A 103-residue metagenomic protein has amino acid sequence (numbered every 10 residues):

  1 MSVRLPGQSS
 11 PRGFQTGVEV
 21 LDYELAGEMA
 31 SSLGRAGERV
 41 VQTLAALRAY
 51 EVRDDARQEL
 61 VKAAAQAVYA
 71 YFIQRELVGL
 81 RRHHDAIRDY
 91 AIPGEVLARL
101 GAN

Functional and structural regions predicted by a protein language model:
M1-R12: Acidic, low-complexity proline/glycine-rich segments
L5-G7, R48, L60-A63: Generic detector of short, locally flexible boundary/turn motifs and exposed helical patches
S9, Q15, E24, A70-F72 (+1 more regions): Compositionally biased, intrinsically disordered low-complexity regions enriched in proline and serine
G13-E51: N-terminal acidic leader/helix
Y23, G101-N103: Peripheral, non-catalytic segments of secretory and membrane proteins
A56-G101: Amphipathic alpha-helical packing elements
